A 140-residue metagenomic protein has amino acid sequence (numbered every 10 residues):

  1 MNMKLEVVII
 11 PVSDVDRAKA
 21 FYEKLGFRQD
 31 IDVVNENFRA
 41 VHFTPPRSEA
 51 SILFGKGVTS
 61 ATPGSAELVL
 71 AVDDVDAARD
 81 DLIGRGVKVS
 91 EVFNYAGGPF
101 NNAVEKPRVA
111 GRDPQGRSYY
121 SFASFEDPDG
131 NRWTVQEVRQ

Functional and structural regions predicted by a protein language model:
M1-K4, S60-S65, Q115-R117: Short glycine-enriched loop/turn motifs at secondary-structure junctions
N2-M3, I9-S51, A77, G84: Core segments of cupin and vicinal oxygen chelate
V7-V8, L68: A structural signal for short, well-ordered beta-strand segments
D14, D74, D127-D129: Acidic active-site catalytic centers that drive phospho-/nucleotidyl reactions and related ester hydrolyses
D32-V33, V41-H42, L70, R79-Q140: Vicinal oxygen chelate
P45, F54-K56, E137: Residue-level recognition of conserved beta-strand positions in structured domain cores
P45-R47, V58, F93: Short, small-residue-rich loop/turn micro-motifs
G55-G84: Helix-adjacent hinge/juxtasegments
